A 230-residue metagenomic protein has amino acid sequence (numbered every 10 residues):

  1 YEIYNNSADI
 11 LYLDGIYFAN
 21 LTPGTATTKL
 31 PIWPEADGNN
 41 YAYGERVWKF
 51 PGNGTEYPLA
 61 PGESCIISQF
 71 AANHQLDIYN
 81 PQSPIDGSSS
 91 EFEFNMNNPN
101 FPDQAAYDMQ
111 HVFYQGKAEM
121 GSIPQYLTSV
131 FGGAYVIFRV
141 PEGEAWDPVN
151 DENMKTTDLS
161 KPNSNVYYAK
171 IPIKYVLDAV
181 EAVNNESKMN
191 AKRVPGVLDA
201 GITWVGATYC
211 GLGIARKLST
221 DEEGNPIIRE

Functional and structural regions predicted by a protein language model:
Y1-A8: Asparagine-centered strand-capping/turn motif at beta-strand->loop junctions
E2, G15-Y17, P81-P84: "Short basic amphipathic alpha-helical interaction patches in structured regions
Y4, A19-L21, V140, K217: Predominantly extracellular/luminal cell-surface or secreted proteins
N6, I16, F70: Surface loops and adjacent helix of pleckstrin homology
D9-N20, I78: Short, hydrophobic/aromatic beta-strand segments
I10, T25-T27, H74-Q75: Eukaryotic short linear interaction motifs
A19-E35: Short aromatic-acidic-glycine turn motif
G38-R229: Solvent-exposed beta-edge/loop recognition patches
